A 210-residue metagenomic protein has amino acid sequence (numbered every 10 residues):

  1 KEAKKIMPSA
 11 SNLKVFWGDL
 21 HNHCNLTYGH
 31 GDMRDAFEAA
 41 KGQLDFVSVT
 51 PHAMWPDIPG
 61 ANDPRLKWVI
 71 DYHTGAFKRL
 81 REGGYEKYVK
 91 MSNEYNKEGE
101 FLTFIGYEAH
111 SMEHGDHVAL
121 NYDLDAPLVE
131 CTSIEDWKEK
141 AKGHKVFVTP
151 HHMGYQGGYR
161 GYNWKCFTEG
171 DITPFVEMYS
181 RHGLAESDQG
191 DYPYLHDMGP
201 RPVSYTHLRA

Functional and structural regions predicted by a protein language model:
K1-L208: Extended, charged catalytic domains and RNA/DNA-binding interfaces, predominantly in divalent-metal-using enzymes
